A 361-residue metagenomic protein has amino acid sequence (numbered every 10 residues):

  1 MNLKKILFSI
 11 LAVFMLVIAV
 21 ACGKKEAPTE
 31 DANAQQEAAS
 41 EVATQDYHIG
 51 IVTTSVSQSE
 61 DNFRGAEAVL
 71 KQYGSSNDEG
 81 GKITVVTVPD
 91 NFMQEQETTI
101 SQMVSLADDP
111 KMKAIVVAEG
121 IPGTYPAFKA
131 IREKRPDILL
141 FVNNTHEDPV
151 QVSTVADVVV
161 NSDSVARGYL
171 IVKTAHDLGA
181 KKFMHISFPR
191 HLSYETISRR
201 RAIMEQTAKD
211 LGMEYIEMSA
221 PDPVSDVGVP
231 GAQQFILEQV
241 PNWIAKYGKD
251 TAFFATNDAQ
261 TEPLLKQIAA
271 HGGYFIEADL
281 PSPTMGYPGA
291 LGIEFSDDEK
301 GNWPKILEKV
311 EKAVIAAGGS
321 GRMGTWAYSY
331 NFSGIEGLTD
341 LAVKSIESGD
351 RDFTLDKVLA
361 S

Functional and structural regions predicted by a protein language model:
I18-A21: C-terminal motif of bacterial Sec signal peptides marking the signal peptidase cleavage site
E41-G80, T84-I100, V116-P122: Extracytoplasmic "Venus flytrap"
G50-T53, D109-G120, I138-N143, M184-I186 (+3 more regions): Periplasmic-binding protein-like
A66, S164-E217, A342, D356-A360: An alpha-beta-alpha
E95-K113, A130, P230-K249: Short, well-structured alpha-helical segments in soluble
I131-S162: Flexible loop/hinge segments that line or gate small-molecule binding clefts
V158-M184, F235, I306, V310-V314 (+1 more regions): Hydrophobic alpha-helical segments within soluble ligand-binding/sensing domains
T207-Y215, E262-G349: Extracellular/periplasmic periplasmic-binding protein-like sensory domains
